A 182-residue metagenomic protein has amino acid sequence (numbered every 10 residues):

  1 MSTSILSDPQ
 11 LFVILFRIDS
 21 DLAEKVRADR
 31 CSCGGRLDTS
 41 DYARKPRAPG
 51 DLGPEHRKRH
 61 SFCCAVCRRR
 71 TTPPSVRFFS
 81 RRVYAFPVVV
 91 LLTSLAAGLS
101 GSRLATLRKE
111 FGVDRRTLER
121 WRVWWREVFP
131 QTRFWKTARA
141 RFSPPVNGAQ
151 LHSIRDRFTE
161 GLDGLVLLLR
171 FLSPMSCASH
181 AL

Functional and structural regions predicted by a protein language model:
M1-F12, R27, R116, V123-W124 (+1 more regions): Long C-terminal interaction/binding lobes of large macromolecular proteins
S4-S7, L37-D41, C64-R70, S80-R81: Short amphipathic alpha-helical segments, especially helix-boundary/capping motifs
D8-F12, Y42-K45, R69-R70, A85 (+1 more regions): A generic structural signal for ordered alpha-helices
I14-L15, L37, Y84, T117: Generic hydrophobic, helix-prone segments enriched in Leu/Val/Ile
L15-C63, T72: N-terminal juxtadomain amphipathic helix that follows a signal peptide/anchor or precedes a small N-terminal auxiliary
A65-A149: Short, positively charged, Gly/Tyr-enriched micro-motifs that form contact patches at catalytic or ligand/partner
